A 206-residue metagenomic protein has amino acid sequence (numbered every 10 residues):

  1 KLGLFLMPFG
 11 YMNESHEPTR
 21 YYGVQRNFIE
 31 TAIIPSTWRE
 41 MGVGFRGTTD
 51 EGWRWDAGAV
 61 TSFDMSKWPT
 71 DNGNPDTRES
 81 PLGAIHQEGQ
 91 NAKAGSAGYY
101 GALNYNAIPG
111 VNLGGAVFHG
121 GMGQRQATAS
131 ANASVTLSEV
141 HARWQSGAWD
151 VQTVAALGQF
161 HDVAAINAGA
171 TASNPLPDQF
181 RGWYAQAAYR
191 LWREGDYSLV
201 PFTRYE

Functional and structural regions predicted by a protein language model:
K1-M65, G95-Y100, N104-V111, Q179 (+3 more regions): Outer membrane beta-barrel
Y11-M12, M65-W68, Q124, D162-A164: Short acidic/His/Gly/Ser-rich catalytic and metal-binding motifs that mark active-site loops of diverse hydrolases
E17-G23, D71-S80, A131-S134, A168-P175: Flexible, surface-exposed loop regions and adjacent strand-edge segments of Gram-negative outer-membrane beta-barrel
V24-I29, P81-Q87, G123-Q126, N167-A172: Extracytoplasmic loops and strand-loop junctions of Gram-negative outer membrane beta-barrel proteins
A32-S36, N91-A94, S130-N132, H141: Short Gly/Pro-enriched turn/cap motifs at secondary-structure boundaries
S66-K67, N72-R125: Loop-centered beta-sheet repeat module
Y105-E206: Detector for outer-membrane/organellar transmembrane beta-barrel domains, recognizing the amphipathic beta-strand
